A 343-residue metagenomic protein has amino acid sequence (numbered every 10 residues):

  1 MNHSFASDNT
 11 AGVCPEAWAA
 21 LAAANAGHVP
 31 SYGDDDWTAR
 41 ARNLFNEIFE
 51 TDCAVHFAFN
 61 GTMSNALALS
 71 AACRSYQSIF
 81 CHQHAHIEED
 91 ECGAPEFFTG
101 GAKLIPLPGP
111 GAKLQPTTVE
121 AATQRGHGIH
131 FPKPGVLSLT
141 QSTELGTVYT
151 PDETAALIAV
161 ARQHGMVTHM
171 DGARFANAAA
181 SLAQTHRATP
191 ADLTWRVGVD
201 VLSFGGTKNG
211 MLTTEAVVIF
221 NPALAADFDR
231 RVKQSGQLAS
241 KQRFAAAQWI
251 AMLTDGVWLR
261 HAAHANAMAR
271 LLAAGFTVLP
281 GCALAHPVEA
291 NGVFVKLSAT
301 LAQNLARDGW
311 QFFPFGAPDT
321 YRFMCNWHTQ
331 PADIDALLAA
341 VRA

Functional and structural regions predicted by a protein language model:
M1-H286, A290-D308, P314-T329, D333 (+1 more regions): Conserved PLP-enzyme active-site core in the AAT-like
